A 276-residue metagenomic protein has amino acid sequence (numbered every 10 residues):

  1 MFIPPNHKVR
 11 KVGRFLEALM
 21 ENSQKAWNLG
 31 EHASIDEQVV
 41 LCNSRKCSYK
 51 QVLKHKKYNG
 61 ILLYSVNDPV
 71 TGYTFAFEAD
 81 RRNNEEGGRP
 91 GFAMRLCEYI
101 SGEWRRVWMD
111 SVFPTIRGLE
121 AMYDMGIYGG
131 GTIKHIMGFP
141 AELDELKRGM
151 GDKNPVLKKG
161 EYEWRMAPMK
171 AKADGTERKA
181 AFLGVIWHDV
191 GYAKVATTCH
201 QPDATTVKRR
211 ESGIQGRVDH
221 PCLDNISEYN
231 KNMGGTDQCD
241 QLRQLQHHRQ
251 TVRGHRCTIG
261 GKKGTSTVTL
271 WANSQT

Functional and structural regions predicted by a protein language model:
M1-T276: Acidic, contiguous segments within the catalytic cores of piggyBac-derived transposases
